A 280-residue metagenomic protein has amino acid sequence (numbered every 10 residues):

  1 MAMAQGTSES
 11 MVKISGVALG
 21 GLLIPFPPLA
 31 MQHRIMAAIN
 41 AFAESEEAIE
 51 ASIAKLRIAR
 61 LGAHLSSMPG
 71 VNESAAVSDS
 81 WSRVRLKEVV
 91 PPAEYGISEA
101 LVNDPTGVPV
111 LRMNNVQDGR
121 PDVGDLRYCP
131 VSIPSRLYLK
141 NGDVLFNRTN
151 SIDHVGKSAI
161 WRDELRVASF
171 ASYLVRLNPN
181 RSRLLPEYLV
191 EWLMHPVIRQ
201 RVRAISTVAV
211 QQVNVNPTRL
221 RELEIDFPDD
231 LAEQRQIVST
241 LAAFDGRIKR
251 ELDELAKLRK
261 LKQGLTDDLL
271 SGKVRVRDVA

Functional and structural regions predicted by a protein language model:
M1-M3, K13-L19, R112, S132-H195: A short beta-sheet element
M3-A30, V167-L174, L184, V202 (+1 more regions): A short glycine-rich beta-alpha junction/loop motif
G21, L29-H33, A48, I53-K55 (+5 more regions): Non-catalytic DNA-recognition/assembly elements of restriction-modification systems
P25-P27, R34-A51, S66, D226-P228 (+3 more regions): A structural feature that tracks compact, well-ordered secondary-structure segments with a strong bias toward
R85-A100, N114-V144: Sequence-specific dsDNA recognition surfaces
